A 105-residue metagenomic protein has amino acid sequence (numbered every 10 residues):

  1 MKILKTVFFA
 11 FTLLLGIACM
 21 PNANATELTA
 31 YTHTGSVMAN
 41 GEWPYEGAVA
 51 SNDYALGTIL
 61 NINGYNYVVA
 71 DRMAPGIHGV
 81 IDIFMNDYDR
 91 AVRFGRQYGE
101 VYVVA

Functional and structural regions predicted by a protein language model:
M1-K2, I81: Intrinsic low-complexity, intrinsically disordered segments enriched in polar/basic residues
K2-P21: Sec-dependent N-terminal signal peptides of Gram-positive bacterial secreted proteins and lipoproteins
P21-A105: Solvent-exposed, well-ordered loop and adjacent helix/strand elements within mature globular domains that form
